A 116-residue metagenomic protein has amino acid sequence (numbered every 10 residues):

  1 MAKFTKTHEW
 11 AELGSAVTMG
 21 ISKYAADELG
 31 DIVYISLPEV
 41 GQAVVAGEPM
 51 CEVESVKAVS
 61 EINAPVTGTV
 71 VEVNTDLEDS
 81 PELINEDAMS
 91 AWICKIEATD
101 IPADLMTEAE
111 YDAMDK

Functional and structural regions predicted by a protein language model:
M1-E52, E82, E86-K116: Acidic, low-complexity mobile loops and tails
L13-A16, V59, V73-S80: Short, conserved beta-turn/loop elements at beta-strand boundaries and strand-helix junctions
P49, S55-V56, T75: Short, surface-exposed secondary-structure boundary micro-motifs
E54-N63, S80-L83: Short, Lys/Arg- and Gly-enriched loop/turn segments at beta-strand edges
A64-T67, M89: ATP/adenylate-binding site constellation spanning eukaryotic-like Ser/Thr protein kinases, ABC-transporter
P65, D79, M106: Charged, alpha-helix-enriched surfaces in structured cytosolic catalytic cores of large nucleotide-utilizing machines
V66, N74, E97-D100: Generic hydrophobic/packing signal
